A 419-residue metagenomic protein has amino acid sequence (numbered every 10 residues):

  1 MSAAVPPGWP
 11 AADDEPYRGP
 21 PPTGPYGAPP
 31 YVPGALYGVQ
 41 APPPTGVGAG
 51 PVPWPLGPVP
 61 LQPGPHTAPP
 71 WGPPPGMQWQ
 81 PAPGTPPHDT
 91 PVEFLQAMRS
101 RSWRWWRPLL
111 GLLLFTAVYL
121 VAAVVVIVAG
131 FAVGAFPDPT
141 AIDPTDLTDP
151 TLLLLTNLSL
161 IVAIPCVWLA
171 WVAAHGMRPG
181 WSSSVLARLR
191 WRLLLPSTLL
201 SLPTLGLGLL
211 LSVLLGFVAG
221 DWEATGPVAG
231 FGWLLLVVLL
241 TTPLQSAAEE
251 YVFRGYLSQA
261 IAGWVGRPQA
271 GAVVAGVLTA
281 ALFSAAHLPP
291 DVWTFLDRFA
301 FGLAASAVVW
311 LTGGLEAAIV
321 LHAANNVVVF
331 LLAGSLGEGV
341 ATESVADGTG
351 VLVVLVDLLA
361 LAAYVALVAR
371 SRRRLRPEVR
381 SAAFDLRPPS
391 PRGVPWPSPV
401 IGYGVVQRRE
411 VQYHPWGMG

Functional and structural regions predicted by a protein language model:
M1-H175, E343-G419: N-terminal, membrane-interfacial amphipathic/helix-forming hydrophobic leader that caps and precedes the first
R104-L112, L152-T156, L160, L193 (+7 more regions): Residue-level signature of transmembrane alpha-helical entry/exit and packing/kink sites in multi-pass membrane
L109, L113, R188-L202, Q269-G271 (+1 more regions): Interfacial aromatic "cap" segments that immediately flank transmembrane helices in multipass membrane proteins
Y119-A123, P196-V213, T279, S306 (+2 more regions): Hydrophobic alpha-helical transmembrane segments in multi-pass membrane proteins
T148, L155-N157, G180-A248, S258-G266 (+1 more regions): Juxtamembrane helix-loop-helix connectors linking adjacent transmembrane helices in multi-pass membrane enzymes
C166-W181, Y251, Y256: Juxtamembrane interface elements at the cytosolic ends of transmembrane helices in multi-pass membrane proteins
A174-L195, W264-Q269, V274, P388-P399 (+1 more regions): Cytoplasmic juxtamembrane regions at transmembrane-helix boundaries
L236-S390: Transmembrane helix-loop-helix hairpins at the membrane interface of multi-pass integral membrane proteins
